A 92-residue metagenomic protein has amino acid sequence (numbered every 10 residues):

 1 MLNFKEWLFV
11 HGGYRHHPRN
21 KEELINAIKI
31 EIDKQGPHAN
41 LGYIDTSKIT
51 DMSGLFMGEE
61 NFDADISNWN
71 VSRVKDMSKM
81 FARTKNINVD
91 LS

Functional and structural regions predicted by a protein language model:
L2-S92: Negatively charged
